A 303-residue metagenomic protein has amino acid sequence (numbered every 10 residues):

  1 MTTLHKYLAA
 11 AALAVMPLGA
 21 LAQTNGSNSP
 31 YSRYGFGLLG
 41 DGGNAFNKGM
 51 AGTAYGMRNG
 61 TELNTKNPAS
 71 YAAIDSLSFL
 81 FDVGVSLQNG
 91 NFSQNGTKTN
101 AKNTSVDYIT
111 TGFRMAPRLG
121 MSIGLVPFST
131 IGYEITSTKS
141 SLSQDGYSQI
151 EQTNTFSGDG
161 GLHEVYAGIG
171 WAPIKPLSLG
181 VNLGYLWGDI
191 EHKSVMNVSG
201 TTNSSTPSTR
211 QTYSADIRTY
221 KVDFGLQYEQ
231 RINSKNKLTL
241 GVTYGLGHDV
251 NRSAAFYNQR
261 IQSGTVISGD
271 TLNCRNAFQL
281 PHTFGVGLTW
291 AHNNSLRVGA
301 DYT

Functional and structural regions predicted by a protein language model:
M1-S27: Bacterial Sec-dependent N-terminal signal peptides
K6-L8, S32, I109, A167: Compositionally biased, intrinsically disordered low-complexity regions enriched in proline and serine
L8, G56-R58, V165: Short hydrophobic "helix-edge" motifs at membrane interfaces and signal-peptide entry regions
A10-A11, T61, L272-R275: Residue-level detector of alpha-helical transmembrane segments in integral membrane proteins
A11-A12, A73, V181, E229: A ubiquitous, low-specificity "background" feature that marks scattered single residues across proteins without
A20-S129: N-terminal, post-signal peptide beta-strand-biased segments of exported outer-membrane/organellar beta-barrel and other
Q23-G49, R114-T303: Outer-membrane beta-barrel porins/channels
